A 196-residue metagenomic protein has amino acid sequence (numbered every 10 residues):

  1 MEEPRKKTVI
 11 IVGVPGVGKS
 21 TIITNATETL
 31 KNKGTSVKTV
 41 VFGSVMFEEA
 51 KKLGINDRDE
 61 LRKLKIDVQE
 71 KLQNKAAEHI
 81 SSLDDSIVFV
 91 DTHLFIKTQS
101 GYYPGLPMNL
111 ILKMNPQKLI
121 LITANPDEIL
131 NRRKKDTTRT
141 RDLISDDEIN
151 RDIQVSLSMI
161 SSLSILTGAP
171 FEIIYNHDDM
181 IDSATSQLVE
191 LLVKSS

Functional and structural regions predicted by a protein language model:
E2-E3, L157-S196: NTP-dependent small-molecule kinase module
I11: Hydrophobic anchor at the beta1->P-loop junction of P-loop NTPases
V14: P-loop (Walker A) phosphate-binding loop of NTP-binding proteins
K19: Conserved lysine of the Walker
I22: Hydrophobic positions on the alpha1 helix immediately C-terminal to the Walker A/P-loop
E28-K38: Post-Walker A helix-loop "phosphate-sensing" segment adjacent to the P-loop in P-loop NTPases
K38, F42-P104: ATP-dependent small-molecule kinase phosphotransfer cores that center on conserved nucleotide phosphate-binding segments
T92-D136: ATP-dependent NMP and nucleoside kinases share a basic, alpha-helical "lid"
